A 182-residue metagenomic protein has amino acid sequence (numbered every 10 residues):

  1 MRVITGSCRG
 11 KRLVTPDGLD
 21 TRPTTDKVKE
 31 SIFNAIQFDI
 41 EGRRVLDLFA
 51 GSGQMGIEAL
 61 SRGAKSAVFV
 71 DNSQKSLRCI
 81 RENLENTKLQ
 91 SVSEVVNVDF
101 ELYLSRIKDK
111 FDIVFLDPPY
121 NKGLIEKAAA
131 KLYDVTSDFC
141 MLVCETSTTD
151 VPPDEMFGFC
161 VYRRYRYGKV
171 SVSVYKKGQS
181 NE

Functional and structural regions predicted by a protein language model:
M1-E182: Class I S-adenosyl-L-methionine-dependent methyltransferase catalytic core
